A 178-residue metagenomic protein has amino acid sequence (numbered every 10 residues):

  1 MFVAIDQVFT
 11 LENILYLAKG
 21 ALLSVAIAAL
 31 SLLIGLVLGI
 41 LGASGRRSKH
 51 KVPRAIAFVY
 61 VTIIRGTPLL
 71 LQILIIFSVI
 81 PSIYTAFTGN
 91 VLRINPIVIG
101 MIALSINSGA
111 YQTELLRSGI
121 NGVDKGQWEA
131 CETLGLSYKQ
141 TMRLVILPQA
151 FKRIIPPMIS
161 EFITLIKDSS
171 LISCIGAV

Functional and structural regions predicted by a protein language model:
M1-V178: Transmembrane alpha-helices and adjacent helix-loop boundaries
